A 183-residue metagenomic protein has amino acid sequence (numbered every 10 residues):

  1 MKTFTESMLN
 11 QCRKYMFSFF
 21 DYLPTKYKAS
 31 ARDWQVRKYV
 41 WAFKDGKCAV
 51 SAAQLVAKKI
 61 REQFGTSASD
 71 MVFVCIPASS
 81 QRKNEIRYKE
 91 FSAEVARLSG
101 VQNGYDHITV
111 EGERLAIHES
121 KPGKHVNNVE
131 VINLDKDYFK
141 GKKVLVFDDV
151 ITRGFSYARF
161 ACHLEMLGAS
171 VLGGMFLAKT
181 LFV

Functional and structural regions predicted by a protein language model:
M1-V72, T109-K140, K179-F182: Active-site-facing substrate-recognition patch
E62, R97, C162, M166: Short, well-ordered alpha-helices that flank and scaffold nucleotide-derived cofactor binding pockets
V72-E85: Short beta-strand-loop/turn "lid" adjacent to the catalytic site in phosphate-handling enzymes
V74, S92, G174: Residue-level signal for inorganic ion chemistry
R87-A93: Charged helix-capping and loop-helix junction motifs
L134-D135, K140-V146, R159-M166: Long C-terminal interaction/binding lobes of large macromolecular proteins
G154, A158: Glycine-rich SAM-binding Motif I of class I
A161-V183: A short, conserved beta-to-alpha structural element at the edge of catalytic cores that scaffolds binding
